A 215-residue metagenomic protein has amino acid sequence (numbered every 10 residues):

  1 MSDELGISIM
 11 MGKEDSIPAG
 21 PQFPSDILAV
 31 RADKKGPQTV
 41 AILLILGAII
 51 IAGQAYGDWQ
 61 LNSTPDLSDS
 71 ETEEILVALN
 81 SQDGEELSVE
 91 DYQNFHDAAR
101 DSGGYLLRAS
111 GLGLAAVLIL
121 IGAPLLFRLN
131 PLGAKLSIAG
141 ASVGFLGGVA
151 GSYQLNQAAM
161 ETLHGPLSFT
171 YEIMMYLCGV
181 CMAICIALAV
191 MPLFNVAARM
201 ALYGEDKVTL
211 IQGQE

Functional and structural regions predicted by a protein language model:
S2-E215: Topology signature of small-to-medium multi-pass alpha-helical membrane proteins
